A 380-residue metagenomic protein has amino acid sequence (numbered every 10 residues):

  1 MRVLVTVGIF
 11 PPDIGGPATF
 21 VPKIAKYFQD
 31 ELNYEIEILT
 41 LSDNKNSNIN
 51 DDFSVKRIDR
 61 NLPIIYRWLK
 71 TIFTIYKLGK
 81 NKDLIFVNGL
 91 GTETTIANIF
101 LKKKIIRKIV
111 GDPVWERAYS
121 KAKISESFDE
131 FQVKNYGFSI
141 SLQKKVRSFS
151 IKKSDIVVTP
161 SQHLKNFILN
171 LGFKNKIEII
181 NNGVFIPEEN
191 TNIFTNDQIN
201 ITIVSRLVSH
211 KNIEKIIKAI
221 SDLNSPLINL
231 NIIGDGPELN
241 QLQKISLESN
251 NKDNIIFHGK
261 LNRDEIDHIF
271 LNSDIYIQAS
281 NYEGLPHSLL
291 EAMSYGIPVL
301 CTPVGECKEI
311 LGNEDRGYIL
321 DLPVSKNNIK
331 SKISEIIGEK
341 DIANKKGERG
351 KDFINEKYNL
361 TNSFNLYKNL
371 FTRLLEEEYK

Functional and structural regions predicted by a protein language model:
L4-T6, V158, V184, I193-K211 (+2 more regions): Conserved donor-binding/catalytic core segment of Leloir-type glycosyltransferases
F73-Y76, D129-V157: Membrane-proximal helix-turn-helix segments that form the acceptor-binding/catalytic region of lipid-linked
G79, I151, K260-L261, H268-S273: Short alpha-helical donor nucleotide-sugar binding micro-motif in glycosyltransferases
Q243-L261: Nucleotide-activated donor-binding/catalytic signature segment of Leloir-type glycosyltransferases, i.e., the conserved
N281: Aromatic "clamp/platform" in nucleotide-sugar-dependent glycosyltransferases that forms part of the donor/acceptor
P298-C301, L311: Short hydrophobic beta-strand element within catalytic cores of glycosyltransferases and related nucleotide-activated
K308-S334: Change "using UDP/GDP/dTDP sugars" to "using nucleotide sugars
E335, I342-K357, S363-N369, R373: A short, well-ordered alpha-helix in the C-terminal region of glycosyltransferases
